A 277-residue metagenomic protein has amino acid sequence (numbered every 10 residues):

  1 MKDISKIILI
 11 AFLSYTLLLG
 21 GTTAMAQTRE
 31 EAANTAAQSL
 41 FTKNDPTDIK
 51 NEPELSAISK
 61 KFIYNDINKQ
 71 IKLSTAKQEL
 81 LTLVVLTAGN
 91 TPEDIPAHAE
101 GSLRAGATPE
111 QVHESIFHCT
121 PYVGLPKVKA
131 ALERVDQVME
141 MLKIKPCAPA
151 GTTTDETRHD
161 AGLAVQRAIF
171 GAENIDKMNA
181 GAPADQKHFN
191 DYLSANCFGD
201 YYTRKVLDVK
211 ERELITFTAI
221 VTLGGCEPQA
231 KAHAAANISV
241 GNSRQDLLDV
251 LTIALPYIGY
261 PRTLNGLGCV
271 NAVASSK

Functional and structural regions predicted by a protein language model:
M1-A11: Bacterial N-terminal signal peptides that target proteins for export
I10-G20: Bacterial N-terminal signal peptides
G20, A24-A26: Boundary at the C-terminal end of the N-terminal hydrophobic targeting segment
A26-A76, V128-V209, S239, P256 (+1 more regions): Acidic, glycine/proline-rich low-complexity segments that act as flexible tails and inter-domain linkers
T47, T87, T91, V221-T222: Histidine kinase transmitter module recognition
S74, N90-H113, F117, P126-M139 (+3 more regions): Extended intrinsically disordered, low-complexity coil regions enriched in Ser, Thr, Gly, Ala and often Pro
K77-L86, S115-I116, E211-V221, A230 (+1 more regions): Short, structured motif recognition centered on aromatic/hydrophobic residues
P121, I253-P256: Helix-rich C-terminal or lid/interface subdomains of diverse kinases
